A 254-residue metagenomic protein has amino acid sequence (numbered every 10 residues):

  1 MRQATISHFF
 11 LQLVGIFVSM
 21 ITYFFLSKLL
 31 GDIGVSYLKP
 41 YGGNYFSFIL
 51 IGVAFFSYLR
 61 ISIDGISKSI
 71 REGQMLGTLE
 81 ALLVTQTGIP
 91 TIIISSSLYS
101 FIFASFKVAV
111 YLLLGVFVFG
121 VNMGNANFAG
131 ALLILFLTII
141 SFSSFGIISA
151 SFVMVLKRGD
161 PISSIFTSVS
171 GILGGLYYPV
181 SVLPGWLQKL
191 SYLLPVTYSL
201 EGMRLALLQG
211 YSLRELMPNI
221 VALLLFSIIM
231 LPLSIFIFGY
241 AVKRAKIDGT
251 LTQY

Functional and structural regions predicted by a protein language model:
M1-N125, A129-Y254: Hydrophobic transmembrane alpha-helices and immediately adjacent juxtamembrane helices of multi-pass inner-membrane
